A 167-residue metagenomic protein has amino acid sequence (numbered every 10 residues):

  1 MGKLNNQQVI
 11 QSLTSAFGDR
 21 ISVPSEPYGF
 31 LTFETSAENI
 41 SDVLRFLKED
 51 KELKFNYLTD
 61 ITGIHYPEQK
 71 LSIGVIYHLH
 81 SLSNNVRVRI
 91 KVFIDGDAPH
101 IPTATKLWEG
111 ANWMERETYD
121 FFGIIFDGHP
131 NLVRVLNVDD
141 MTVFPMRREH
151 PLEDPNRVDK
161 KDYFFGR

Functional and structural regions predicted by a protein language model:
M1-R167: Terminal low-complexity/charged segments
